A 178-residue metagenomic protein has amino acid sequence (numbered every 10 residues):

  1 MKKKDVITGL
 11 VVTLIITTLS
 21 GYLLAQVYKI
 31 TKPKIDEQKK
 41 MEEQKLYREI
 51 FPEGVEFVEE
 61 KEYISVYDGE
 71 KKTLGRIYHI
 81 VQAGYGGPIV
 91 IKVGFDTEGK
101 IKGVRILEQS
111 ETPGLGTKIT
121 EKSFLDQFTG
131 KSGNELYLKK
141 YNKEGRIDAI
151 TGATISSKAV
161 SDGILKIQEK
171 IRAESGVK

Functional and structural regions predicted by a protein language model:
K2-K178: Flexible, solvent-exposed loop/hinge segments and secondary-structure transition points
